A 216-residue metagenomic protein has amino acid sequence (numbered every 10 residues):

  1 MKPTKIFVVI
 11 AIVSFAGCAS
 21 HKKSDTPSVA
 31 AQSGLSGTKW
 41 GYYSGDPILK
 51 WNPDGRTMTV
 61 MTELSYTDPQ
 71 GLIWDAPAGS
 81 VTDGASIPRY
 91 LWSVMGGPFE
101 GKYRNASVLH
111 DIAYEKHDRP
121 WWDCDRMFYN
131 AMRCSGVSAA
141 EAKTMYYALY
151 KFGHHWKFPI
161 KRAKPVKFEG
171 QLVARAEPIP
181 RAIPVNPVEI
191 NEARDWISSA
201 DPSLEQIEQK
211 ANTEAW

Functional and structural regions predicted by a protein language model:
M1-K2, W156: Short alpha-helix boundary/capping motifs
K2-V9: Sec-dependent signal peptide recognition, specifically the positively charged N-region followed immediately by
S14-G17: C-terminal motif of bacterial Sec signal peptides marking the signal peptidase cleavage site
A19-W216: Extended terminal accessory/targeting regions
